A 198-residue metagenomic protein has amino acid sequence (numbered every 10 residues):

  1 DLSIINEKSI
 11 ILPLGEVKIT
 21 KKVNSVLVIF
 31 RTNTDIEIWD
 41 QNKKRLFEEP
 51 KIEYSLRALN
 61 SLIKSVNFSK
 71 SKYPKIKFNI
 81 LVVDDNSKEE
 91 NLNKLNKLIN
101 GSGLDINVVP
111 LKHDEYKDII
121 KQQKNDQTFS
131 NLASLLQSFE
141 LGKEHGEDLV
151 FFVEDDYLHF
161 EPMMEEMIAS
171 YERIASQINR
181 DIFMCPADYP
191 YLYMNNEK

Functional and structural regions predicted by a protein language model:
D1-K64: N-proximal low-complexity "stem/linker" segments adjacent to membrane-targeting elements
V26, K75-I80, I106-N107, D148 (+1 more regions): Residue-level recognition of the N-termini of beta-strands and the immediately preceding loop/turn
D35-Q41, K117-I120, Y193-N196: Short acidic/His/Gly/Ser-rich catalytic and metal-binding motifs that mark active-site loops of diverse hydrolases
P50-L59, D126-L135, H159, M163: Phosphate/oxyanion-binding active-site loops and adjacent basic polyanion-contact surfaces
A58-N67, N96, S138, M167-R173: Short, well-ordered amphipathic alpha-helices
P74-S87, P110-H113: Short beta-strand/loop segment that forms part of the nucleotide-sugar
K88-E147: Active-site-proximal specificity loops/subdomain of glycosyltransferases
G142, L149-F151, L158-K198: Conserved catalytic core of nucleotide-sugar-dependent glycosyltransferases
